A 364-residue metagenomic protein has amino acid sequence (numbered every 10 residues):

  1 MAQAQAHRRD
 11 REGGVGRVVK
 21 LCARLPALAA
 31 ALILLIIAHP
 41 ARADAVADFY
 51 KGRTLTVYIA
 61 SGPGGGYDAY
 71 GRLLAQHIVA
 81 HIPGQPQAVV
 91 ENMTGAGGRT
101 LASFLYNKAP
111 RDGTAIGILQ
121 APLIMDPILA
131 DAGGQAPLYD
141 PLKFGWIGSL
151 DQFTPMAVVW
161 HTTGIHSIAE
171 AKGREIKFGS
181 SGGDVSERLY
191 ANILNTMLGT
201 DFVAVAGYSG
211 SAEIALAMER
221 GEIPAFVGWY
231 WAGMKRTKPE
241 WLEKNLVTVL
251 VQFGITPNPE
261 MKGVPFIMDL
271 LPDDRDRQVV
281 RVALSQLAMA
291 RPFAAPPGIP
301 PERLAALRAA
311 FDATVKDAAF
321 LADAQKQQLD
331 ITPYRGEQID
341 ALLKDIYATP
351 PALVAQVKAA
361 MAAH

Functional and structural regions predicted by a protein language model:
A2-A4: Short linear motifs in low-complexity or flexible loops
R9-A29: Bacterial N-terminal signal peptides that target proteins for export
A30-I36: Hydrophobic core
A38-P40: N-terminal signal peptide c-region/cleavage motif recognized by signal peptidases
D44-A290: Conserved hydrophobic/amphipathic secondary-structure segments that form or flank ligand- or partner-binding grooves
K51-R53, E243-L246, L270-D273, A288 (+1 more regions): An extracytoplasmic/periplasmic, membrane-proximal ligand-sensing/linker region
E91, P296-P297: Surface-exposed loop and edge beta-strand positions of immunoglobulin-like domains
